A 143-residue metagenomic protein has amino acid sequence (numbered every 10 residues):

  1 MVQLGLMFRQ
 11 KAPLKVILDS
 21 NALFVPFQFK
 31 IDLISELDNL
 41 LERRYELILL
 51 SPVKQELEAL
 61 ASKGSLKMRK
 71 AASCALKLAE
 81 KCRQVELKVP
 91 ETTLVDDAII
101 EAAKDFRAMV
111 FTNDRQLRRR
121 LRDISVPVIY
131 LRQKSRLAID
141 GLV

Functional and structural regions predicted by a protein language model:
M1-R83: Domain-level signal for Mg2+-assisted phosphodiester chemistry and nucleotide/NA-binding surfaces in nucleic-acid
V53-V143: Nuclease catalytic cores that cleave nucleic-acid phosphodiester bonds, predominantly acidic two-metal-ion
